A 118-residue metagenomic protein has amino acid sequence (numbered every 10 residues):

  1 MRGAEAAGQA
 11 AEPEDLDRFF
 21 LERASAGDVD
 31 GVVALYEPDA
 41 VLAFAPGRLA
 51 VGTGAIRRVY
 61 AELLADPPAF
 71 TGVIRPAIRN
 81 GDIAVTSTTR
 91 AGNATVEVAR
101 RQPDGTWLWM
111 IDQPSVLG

Functional and structural regions predicted by a protein language model:
M1-V29, V41-G118: A beta-strand edge to alpha-helix "cap/lid" segment located at domain peripheries
E37: Helix-to-beta-strand junctions that scaffold the AdoMet/dcAdoMet cofactor pocket in Class I SAM-dependent enzymes
